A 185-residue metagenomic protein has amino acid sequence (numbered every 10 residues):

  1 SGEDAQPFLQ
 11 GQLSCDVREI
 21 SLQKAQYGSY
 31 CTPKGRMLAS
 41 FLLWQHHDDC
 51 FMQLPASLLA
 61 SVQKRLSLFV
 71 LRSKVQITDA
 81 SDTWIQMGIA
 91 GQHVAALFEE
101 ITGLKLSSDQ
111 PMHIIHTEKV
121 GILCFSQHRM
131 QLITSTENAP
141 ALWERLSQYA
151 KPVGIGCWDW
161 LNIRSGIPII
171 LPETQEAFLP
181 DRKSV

Functional and structural regions predicted by a protein language model:
S1-S184: Basic, glycine/lysine-rich polyanion-binding surfaces/domains
